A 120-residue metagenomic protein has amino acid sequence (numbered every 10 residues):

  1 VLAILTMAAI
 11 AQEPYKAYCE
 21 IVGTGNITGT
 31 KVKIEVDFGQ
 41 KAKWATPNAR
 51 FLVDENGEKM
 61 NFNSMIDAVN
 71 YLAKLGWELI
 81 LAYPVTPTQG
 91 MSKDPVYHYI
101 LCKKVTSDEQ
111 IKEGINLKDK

Functional and structural regions predicted by a protein language model:
V1-A8: Bacterial N-terminal signal peptides
A9-K120: Terminus-proximal functional modules
